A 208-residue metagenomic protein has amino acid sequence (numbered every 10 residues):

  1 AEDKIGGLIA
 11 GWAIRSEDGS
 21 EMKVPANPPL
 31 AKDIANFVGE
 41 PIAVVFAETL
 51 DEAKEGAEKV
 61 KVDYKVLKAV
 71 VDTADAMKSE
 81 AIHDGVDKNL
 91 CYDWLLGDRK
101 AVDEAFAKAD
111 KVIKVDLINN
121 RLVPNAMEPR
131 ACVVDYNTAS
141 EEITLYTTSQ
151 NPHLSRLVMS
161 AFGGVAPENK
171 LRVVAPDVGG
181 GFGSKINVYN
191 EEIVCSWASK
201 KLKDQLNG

Functional and structural regions predicted by a protein language model:
A1-G208: Structural alpha/beta core scaffold segments of enzyme domains
